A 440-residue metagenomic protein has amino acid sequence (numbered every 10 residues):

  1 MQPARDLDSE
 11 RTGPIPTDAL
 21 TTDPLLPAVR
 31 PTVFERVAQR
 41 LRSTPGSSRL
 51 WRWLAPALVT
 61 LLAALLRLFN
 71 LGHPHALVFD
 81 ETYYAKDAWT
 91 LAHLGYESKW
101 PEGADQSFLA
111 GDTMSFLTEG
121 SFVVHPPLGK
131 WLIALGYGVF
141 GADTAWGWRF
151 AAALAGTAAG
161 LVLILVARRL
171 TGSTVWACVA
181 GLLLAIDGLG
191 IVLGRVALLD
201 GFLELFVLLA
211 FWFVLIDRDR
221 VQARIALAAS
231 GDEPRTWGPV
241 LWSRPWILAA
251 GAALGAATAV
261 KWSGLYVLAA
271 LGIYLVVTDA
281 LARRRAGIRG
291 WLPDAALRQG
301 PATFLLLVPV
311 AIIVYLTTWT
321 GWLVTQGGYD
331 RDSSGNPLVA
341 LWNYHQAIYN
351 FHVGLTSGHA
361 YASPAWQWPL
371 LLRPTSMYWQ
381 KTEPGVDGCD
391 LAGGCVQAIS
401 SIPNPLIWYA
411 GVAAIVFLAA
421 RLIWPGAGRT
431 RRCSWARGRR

Functional and structural regions predicted by a protein language model:
M1-T320, G394-R440: Membrane-integral, polyisoprenol-dependent glycosyltransferases of the GT-C/oligosaccharyltransferase superfamily
E81, W100, T113-M114, T144 (+3 more regions): Catalytic cores of nucleotide-sugar-dependent glycosyltransferases that transfer UDP/GDP/TDP-activated
R220-V221, D279-R284, V324-Q326, Y378-K381 (+1 more regions): Membrane-helix interface motif
A295-L372, S376-Y378: Membrane-lumen/periplasm interface segments of specific transmembrane helices in polyprenyl phosphate-linked
A340-G426: Membrane-interfacial catalytic/cofactor-binding modules of polytopic membrane enzymes
